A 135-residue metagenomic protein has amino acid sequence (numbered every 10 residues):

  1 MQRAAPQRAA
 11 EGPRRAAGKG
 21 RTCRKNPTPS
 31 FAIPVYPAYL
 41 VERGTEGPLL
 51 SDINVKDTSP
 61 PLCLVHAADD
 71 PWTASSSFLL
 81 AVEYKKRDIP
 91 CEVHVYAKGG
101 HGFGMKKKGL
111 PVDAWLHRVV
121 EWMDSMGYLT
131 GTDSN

Functional and structural regions predicted by a protein language model:
M1-D57: Primarily recognizes the serine-hydrolase "nucleophile elbow" in alpha/beta-hydrolase and SGNH/GDSL folds
I33-Y36, V65, Y96-A97: Alpha/beta-hydrolase-fold catalytic nucleophile elbow
T58, C63-H66: Short beta-strand/loop motif that positions the catalytic acidic residue of the alpha/beta-hydrolase fold
A68-P71, K98-G100: Acidic beta-to-alpha connecting loop that harbors the catalytic carboxylate
P71-F78: Conserved alpha/beta-hydrolase "acid-adjacent" motif
L80-Y84: Hydrophobic alpha-helical packing residues
K85-N135: C-terminal catalytic histidine-bearing segment of alpha/beta-hydrolase fold enzymes
